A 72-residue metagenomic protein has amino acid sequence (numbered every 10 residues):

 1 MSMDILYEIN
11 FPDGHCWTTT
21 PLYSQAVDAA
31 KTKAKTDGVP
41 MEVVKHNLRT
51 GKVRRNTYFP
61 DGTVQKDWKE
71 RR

Functional and structural regions predicted by a protein language model:
M1-C16: Short aromatic-glycine-(Arg/Gly/Cys) micro-motifs in beta-strand/loop hairpins
Y7, T20-L22, F59, Q65: Serine/threonine-rich, low-complexity intrinsically disordered segments
F11, T20-K45: A short, charged, amphipathic alpha-helix used as a generic interaction element across diverse proteins
G14-T20, T50-R55: Surface-exposed loop/edge segments in extracytoplasmic proteins
K35-R72: Short, mixed-charge low-complexity intrinsically disordered segments
